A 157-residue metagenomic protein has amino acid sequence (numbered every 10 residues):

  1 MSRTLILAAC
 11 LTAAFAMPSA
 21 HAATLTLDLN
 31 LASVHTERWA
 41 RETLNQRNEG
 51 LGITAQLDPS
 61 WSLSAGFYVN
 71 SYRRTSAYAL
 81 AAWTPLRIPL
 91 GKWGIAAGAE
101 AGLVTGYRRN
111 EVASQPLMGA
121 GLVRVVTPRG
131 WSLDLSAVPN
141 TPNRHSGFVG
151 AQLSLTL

Functional and structural regions predicted by a protein language model:
M1-T24: Cleavable N-terminal export/targeting peptides
A20-T24, Q56-S60, L86-A97, G130: Short loop/turn motifs that connect adjacent beta-strands in outer-membrane beta-barrel proteins
A22-S64, S71-R74: N-terminal secretory signal peptides
L25-L27, L31-H35, H145-L157: Outer-membrane beta-barrel "beta-signal"
L29, L51-A55, A79-P85, A99 (+3 more regions): Residues on the lipid-exposed face of transmembrane beta-strands in outer-membrane beta-barrel proteins
L29-S33, W61-N70, A96-R109, W131-T141: Transmembrane beta-strand segments that form the barrel wall of outer-membrane beta-barrel proteins
E37-Q46, F67-Y78, T105-P116, A137-G150: Solvent-exposed loop/turn segments connecting transmembrane beta-strands in outer-membrane beta-barrel proteins
F67-A101: Mid-chain, structured segments of secreted extracytoplasmic proteins
